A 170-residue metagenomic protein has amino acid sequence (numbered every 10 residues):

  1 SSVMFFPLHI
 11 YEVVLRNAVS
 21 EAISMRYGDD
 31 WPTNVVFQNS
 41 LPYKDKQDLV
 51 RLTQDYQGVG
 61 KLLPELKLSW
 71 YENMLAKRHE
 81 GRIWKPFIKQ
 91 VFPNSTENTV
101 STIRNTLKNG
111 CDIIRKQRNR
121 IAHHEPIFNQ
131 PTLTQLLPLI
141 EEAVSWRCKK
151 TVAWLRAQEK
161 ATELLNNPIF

Functional and structural regions predicted by a protein language model:
S1-Q117, H123-T134, P138-F170: Amphipathic alpha-helical interface elements
